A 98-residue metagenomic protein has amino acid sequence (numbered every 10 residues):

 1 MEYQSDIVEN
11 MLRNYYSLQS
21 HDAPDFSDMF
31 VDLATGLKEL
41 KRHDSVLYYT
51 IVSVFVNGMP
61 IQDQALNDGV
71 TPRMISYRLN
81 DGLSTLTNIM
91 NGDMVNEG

Functional and structural regions predicted by a protein language model:
M1-R42, N91-G98: N-terminal interaction/assembly modules
E2-Q4, P60, T71: Alpha-helix capping and helix-coil boundary motifs
I7, V46-T50, R78: Residue-level detector of well-ordered alpha-helical segments, enriched for hydrophobic/aromatic packing positions
R42-M59: Short amphipathic alpha helix immediately N-terminal
T50-I51, D63-L66, I75: Hydrophobic positions on the alpha-helical face of helix-turn-helix-like DNA-binding modules
Q62-D63, T87: Short, conserved acidic/polar surface loops in the N-terminal third of protein domains
D68-G92: DNA-recognition helix of helix-turn-helix
